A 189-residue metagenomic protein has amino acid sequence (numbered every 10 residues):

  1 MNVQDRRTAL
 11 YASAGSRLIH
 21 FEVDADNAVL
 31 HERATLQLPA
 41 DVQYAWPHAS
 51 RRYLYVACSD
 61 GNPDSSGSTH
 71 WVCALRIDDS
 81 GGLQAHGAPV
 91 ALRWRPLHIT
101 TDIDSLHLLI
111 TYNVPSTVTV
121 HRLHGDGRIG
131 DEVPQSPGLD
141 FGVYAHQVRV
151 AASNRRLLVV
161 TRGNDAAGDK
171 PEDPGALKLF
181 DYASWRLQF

Functional and structural regions predicted by a protein language model:
N2-R6, H48-R51, D102-S105, A152-N154: Residue-level detector of Asp-centered blade-edge/turn motifs that repeat once per structural unit in beta-propeller
Y11-L38, A57-L83: Beta-propeller domains
A12, V56-A57, I110, V159-V160: Residue position within the beta-strands of beta-propeller blades
A12-A14, P63-H70, T111-S116, A166-G175: Short, solvent-exposed loop/turn segments at conserved positions within beta-propeller repeat blades
F21-V23, L75-I77, H121-L123, L177-F180: Hydrophobic/aromatic beta-strand positions that recur at structurally equivalent sites within the blades
A25-R33, D79-G87, G125-V133, S184-F189: Beta-strand initiation motifs
D41-Q43, R95, Y144, D173: Beta-rich catalytic cores
Q84-A152: Asp-box/WD-like beta-propeller blade repeats and closely related beta-sheet repeat scaffolds
